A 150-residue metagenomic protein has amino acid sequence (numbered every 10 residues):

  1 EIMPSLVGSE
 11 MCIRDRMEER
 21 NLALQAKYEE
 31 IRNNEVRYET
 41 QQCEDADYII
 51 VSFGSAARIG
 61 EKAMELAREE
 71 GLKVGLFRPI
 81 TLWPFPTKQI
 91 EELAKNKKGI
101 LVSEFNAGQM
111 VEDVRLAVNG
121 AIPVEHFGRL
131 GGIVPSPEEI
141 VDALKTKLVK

Functional and structural regions predicted by a protein language model:
E1-G8, C12: Single conserved hydrophobic/aromatic residue that forms the stacking wall/gate of nucleotide- or nucleobase-binding
Q25-Y48, E61: Glycine-/acidic-rich phosphate or pyrophosphate-binding loops and their flanking alpha/beta elements
T40-E44, E92-K95, L116: Solvent-exposed alpha-helices and their adjacent loops that cap or buttress functional pockets in soluble metabolic
I49-R58, A67: C-terminal substrate/ligand-recognition segments
A57-E61, Q109-V111: Short glycine/serine/threonine-rich phosphate/pyrophosphate-binding segments that cradle anionic phosphate groups
G60-L93: Generic long, charged, amphipathic alpha-helical segments
E104-K150: Peripheral docking tails and interdomain loops at the edges of cofactor- or intermediate-handling domains
